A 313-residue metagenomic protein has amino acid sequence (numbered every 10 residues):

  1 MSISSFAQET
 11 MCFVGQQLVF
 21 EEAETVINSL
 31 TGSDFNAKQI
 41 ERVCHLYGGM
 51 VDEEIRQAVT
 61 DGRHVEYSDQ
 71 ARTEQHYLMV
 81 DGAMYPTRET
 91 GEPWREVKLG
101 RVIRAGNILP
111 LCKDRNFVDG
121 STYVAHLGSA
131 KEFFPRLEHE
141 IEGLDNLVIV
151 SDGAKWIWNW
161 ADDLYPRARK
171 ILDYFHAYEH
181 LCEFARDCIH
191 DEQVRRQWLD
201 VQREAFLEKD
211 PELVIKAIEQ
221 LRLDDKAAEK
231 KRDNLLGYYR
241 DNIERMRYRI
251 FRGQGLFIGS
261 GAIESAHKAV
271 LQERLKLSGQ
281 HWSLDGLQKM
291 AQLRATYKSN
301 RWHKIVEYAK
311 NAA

Functional and structural regions predicted by a protein language model:
M1-A313: Catalytic center-proximal scaffold of phosphoryl-transfer enzymes
